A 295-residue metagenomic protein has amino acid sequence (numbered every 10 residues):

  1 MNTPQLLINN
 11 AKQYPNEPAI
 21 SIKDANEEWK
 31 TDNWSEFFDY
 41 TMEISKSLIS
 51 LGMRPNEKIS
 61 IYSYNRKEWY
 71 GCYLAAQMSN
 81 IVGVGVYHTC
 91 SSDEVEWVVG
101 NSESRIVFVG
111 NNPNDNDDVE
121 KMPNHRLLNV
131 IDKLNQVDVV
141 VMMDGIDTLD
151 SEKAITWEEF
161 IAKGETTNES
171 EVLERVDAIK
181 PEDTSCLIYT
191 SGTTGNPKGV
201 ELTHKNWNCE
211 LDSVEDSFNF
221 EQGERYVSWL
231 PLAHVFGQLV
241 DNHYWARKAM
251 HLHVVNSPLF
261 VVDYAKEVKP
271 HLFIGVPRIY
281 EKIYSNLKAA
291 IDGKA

Functional and structural regions predicted by a protein language model:
M1-I20: A short N-terminal helical cap/helix-turn-helix that marks the beginning of AMP-binding/adenylate-forming
P15-P18, M142, A154-I155, E165-Y189 (+2 more regions): Conserved pre-ATP/AMP-binding loop-to-beta segment of ANL
N16, I20-R66, Y70-L74, S91-E96 (+2 more regions): Conserved AMP-binding/adenylate-forming core of the ANL superfamily
T31-S35, S185-L211: Conserved AMP-binding A3 loop
E57-K58, Y64-S92, G100-I106, E224-R225 (+1 more regions): A short helix-loop-beta submotif of the ANL/AMP-binding
S63-Y64, V84-G100, N111-K121, M250-V268 (+3 more regions): ATP-dependent adenylate-forming carboxylate-activation enzymes
M78-A162: Structural core segment of the AMP-binding/adenylate-forming
N208-R225, L232-A295: Conserved AMP-binding/adenylation subdomain of ANL enzymes
